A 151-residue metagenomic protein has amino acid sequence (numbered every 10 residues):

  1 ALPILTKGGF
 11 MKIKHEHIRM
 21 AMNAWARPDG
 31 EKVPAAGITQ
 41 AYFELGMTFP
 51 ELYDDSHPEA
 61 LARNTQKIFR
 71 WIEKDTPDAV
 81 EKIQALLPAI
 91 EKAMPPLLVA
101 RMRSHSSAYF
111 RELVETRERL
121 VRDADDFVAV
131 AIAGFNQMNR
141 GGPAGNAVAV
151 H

Functional and structural regions predicted by a protein language model:
A1-L2: Short, small-residue-biased leader/transition segments that mark boundaries at the very start of proteins
T6-E16: Basic, short loop/linker segments at the boundary and entry of helix-turn-helix/winged-helix-like folds
K14-R19, T65: Short, leucine-enriched amphipathic alpha-helices that occur as contiguous helical runs
R19-S56: Short basic helix-loop element that most often maps to the first helix and adjoining turn of HTH DNA-binding modules
F49-A79: Recognition helix of helix-turn-helix/homeodomain-like DNA-binding domains that insert into the DNA major groove
Q84-V99: DNA major-groove recognition helix of helix-turn-helix/homeodomain DNA-binding modules
V99, S106-G145: Helix-turn-helix/homeodomain-like alpha-helical modules used for DNA recognition and transcription-factor dimerization
A147-H151: Glycine-rich, aromatic-bearing surface loops/beta-hairpins
